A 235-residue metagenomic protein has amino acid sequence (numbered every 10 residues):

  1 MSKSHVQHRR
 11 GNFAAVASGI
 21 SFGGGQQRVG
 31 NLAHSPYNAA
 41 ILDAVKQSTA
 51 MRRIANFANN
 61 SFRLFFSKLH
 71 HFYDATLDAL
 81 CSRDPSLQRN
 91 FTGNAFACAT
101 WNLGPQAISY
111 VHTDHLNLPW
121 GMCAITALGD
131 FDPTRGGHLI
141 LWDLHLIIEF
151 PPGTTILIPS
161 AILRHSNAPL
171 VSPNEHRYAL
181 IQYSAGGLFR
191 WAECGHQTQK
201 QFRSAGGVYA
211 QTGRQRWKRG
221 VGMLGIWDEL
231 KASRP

Functional and structural regions predicted by a protein language model:
M1-A127, F131-L141, H145, P151 (+3 more regions): Anionic coordination/interaction segments
